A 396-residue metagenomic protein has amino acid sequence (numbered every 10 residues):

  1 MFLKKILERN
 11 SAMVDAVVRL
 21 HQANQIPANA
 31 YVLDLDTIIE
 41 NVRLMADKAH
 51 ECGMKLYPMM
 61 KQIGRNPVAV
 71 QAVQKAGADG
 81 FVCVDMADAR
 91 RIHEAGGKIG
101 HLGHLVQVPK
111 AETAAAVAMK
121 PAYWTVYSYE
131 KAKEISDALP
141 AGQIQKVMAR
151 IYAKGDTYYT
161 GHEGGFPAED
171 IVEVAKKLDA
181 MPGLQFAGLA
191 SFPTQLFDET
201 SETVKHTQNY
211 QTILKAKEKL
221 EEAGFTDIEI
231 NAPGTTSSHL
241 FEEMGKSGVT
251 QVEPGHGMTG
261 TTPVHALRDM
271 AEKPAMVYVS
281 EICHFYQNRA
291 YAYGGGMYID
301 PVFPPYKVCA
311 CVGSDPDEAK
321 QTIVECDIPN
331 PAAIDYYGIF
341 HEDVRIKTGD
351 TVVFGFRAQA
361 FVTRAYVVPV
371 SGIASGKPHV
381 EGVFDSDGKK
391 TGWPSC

Functional and structural regions predicted by a protein language model:
M1-E8, A12-L33: Generic N-terminal amphipathic, Lys/Arg-enriched alpha-helix
L20-E51, K55-Y57, Q62-K75, V84-R91 (+1 more regions): N-terminal capping/small domains of soluble enzymes
Q22-D34, A118-W124, Y158-G165, T200-Q208: Glycine-rich tight-turn/loop motif centered on a GG-T
V42-C52, H101-V106, V174, N209-A223: Alpha-helix-loop-beta-strand connector modules within alpha/beta enzyme cores
K55-D198: Active-site-proximal beta-alpha core segment in soluble small-molecule metabolic enzymes
A153-M270: Active-site loop/helix belt of alpha/beta enzymes
S238-P316: Active-site loop ensemble at the mouth of alpha/beta enzyme cores that anchors a bound cofactor
R289-C396: C-terminal accessory subdomain/extension
